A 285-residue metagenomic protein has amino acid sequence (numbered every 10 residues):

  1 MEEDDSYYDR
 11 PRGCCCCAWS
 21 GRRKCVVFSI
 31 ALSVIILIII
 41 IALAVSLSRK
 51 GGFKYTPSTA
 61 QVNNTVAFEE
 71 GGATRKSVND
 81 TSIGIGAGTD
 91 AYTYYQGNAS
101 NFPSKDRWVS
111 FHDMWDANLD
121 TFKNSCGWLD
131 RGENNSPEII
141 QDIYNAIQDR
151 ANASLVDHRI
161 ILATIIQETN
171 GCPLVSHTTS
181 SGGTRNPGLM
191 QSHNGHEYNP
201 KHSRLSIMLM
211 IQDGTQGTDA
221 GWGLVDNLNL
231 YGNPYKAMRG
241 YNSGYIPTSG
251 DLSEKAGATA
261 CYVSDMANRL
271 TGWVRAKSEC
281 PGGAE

Functional and structural regions predicted by a protein language model:
E2-V34, V45-T121, N135-E138, S154 (+1 more regions): Non-catalytic cell-wall polysaccharide-engagement segments
I35-I40: Long, serine/threonine/proline-rich intrinsically disordered regions in eukaryotic cortical polarity
T121-E133: Acidic/histidine-rich, surface-exposed loop or edge segments in extracytoplasmic proteins
D130, N134-P137, Q148, N152 (+3 more regions): Acidic, aromatic-lined catalytic clefts of primarily extracellular/periplasmic carbohydrate-active enzymes that remodel
D142, A146-Q148, A153-P173, G214 (+2 more regions): Short, functionally critical alpha-helical segments immediately adjacent to catalytic or ligand/cofactor-binding
I143, A153-D157, G182-R185, N229-N233: Extracellular/periplasmic catalytic domains that process cell-envelope and extracellular macromolecules
I165, G182-G183, A284: Residue-level signal for alpha-helical context at structural boundaries
S176-E197: Short, surface-exposed glycine/acidic/tryptophan-bearing loops
